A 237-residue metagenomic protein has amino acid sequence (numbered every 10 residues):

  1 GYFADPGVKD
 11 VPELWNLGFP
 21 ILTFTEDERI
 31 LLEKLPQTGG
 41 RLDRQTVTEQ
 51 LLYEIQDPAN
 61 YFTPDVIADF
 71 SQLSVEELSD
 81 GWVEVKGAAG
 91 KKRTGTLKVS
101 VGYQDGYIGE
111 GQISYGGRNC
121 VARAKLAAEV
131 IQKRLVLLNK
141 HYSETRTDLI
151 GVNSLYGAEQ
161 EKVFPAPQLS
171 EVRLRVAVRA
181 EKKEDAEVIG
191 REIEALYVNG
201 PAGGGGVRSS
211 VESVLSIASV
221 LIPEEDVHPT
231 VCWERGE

Functional and structural regions predicted by a protein language model:
G1-K92, S100-Y103, I108, Q112: A conserved active-site cap/scaffold subdomain adjacent to cofactor or substrate pockets
K86-E237: C-terminal non-catalytic interaction/assembly regions of soluble proteins
